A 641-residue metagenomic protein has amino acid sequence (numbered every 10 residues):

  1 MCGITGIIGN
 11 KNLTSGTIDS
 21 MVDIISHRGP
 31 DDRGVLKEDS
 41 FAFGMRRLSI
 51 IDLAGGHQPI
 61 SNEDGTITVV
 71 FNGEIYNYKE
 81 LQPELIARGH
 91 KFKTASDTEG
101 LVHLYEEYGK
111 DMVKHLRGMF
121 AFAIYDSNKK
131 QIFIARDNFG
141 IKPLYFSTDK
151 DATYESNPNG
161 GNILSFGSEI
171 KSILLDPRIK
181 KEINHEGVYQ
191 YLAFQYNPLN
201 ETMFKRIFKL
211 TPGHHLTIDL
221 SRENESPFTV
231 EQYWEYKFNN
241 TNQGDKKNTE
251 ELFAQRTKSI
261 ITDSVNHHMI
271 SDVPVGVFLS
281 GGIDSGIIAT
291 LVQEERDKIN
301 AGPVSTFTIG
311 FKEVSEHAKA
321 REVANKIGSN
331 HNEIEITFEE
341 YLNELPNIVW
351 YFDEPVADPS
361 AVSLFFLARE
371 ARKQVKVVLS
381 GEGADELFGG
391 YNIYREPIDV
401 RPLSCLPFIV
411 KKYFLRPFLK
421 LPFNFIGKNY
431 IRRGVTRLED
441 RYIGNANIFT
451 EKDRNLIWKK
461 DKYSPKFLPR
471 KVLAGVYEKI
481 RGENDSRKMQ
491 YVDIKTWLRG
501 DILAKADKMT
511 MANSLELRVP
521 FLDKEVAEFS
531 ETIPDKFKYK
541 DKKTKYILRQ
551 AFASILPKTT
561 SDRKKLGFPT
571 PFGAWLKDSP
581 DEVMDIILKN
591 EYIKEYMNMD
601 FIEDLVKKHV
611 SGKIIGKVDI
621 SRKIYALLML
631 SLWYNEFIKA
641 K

Functional and structural regions predicted by a protein language model:
M1-F352, L364, A368, M599 (+1 more regions): Cysteine-centered catalytic environments shared across enzyme families
I8-T14, K37, A87, N128-A135 (+5 more regions): ATP-dependent adenylate-handling active sites, centered on carboxylate activation for C-N bond formation
H103-E106, G187-Q195, V492-T496, G500 (+1 more regions): Short, hydrophobic/amphipathic alpha-helical patches that form generic packing surfaces within helical domains
E106-K110, S404, P557: Glycine-centered helix-coil hinge/cap
K466-E478: A short, charged helix-loop
I480-K488, T510-N513, F537, D604-D619: Short, solvent-exposed helix-loop connector elements
L556-K613: PAPS-dependent sulfotransferase catalytic core
Y592-K641: Acidic, carboxylate-rich catalytic segments that either coordinate divalent cations
